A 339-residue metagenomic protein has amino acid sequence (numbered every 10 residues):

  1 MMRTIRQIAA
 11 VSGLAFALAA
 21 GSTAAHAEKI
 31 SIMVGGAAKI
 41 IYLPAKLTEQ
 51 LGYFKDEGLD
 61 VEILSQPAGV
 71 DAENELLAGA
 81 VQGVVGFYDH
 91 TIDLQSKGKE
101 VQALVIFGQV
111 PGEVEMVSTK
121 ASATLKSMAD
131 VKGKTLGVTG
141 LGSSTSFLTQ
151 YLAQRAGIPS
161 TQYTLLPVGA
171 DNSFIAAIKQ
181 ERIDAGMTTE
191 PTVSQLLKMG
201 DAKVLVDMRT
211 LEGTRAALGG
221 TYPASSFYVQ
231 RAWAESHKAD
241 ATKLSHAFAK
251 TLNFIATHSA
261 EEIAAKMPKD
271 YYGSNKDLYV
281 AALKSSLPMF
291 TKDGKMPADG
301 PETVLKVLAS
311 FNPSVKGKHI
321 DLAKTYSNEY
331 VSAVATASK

Functional and structural regions predicted by a protein language model:
M1-T4: N-terminal secretory signal peptides that target proteins for export/translocation
A9-G21: Bacterial N-terminal signal peptides
G21-A27: Sec/Tat signal peptide C-region and signal peptidase I cleavage site
E28-V168, A177-E190, D201, L205-V206: Short, glycine-/small- and polar/acidic-enriched structural segments that line small-molecule recognition paths
K39, Q66-V70, T139, S143-S144 (+5 more regions): Soluble non-cytosolic domains of exported or imported proteins
S173-P268: Pocket-lining segment of extracytoplasmic ligand-binding domains
A234-V315: Secondary-structure end/capping motifs
L305-K339: Conserved C-terminal helix/tail region of periplasmic/extracytoplasmic solute-binding proteins
